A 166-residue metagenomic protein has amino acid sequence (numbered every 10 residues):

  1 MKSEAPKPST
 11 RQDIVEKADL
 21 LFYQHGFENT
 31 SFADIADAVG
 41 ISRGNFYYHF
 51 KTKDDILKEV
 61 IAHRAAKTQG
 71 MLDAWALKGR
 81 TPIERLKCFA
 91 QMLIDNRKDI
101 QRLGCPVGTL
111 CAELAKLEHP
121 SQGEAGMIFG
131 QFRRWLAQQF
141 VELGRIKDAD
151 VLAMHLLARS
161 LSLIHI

Functional and structural regions predicted by a protein language model:
M1-H25, N29-I41, D54-D55: Basic, helix-initiating cap at the start of DNA-binding domains
F22, S31-F32, S42-R43, K53-R64 (+2 more regions): Amphipathic alpha-helical segments enriched in hydrophobic/aromatic and basic residues that form the DNA-contacting
K53, V60, R64-T68, P82 (+4 more regions): Hydrophobic/aromatic residues within well-ordered alpha-helical segments
E59, D73-L103, A153-L156: Hydrophobic alpha-helical connector segments
E84-R85, D99-P120: Amphipathic alpha-helical segments used for helix-helix packing
L117-H119, F129-A153: Hydrophobic alpha-helical bundle segments that form small-molecule/ligand-binding pockets
I164-I166: Conserved small/polar residues in nucleotide/adenosyl-binding loops
